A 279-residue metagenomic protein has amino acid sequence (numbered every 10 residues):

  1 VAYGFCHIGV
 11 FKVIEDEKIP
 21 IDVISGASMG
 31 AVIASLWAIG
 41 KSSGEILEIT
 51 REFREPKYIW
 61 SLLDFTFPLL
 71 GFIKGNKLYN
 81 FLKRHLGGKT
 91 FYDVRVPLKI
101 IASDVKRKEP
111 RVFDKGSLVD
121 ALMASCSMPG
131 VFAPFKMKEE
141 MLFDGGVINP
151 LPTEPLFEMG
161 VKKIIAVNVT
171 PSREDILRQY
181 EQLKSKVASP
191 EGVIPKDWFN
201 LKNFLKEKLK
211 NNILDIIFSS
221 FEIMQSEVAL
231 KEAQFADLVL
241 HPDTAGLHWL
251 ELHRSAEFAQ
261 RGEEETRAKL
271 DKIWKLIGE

Functional and structural regions predicted by a protein language model:
V1-I24: Helix-rich "cap/lid" substructures immediately adjacent to catalytic or cofactor-binding pockets
A2, M29, V147: Active-site loop->helix "elbow" adjoining a glycine-rich segment at hydrolase catalytic centers
G9-E17, I39-E45, K115-V119: A glycine- and small-aliphatic-rich helix-loop capping segment at beta-alpha/alpha-beta transitions that lines
P20-I39: Catalytic nucleophile loop
S43-F81, S103-S117, P150-E279: Non-catalytic peripheral regions of patatin-like phospholipases
L86-P97: A short alpha-helix-loop-beta-strand transition element characteristic of N-terminal alpha/beta dinucleotide-binding
G116-S117, M123-K163: ATP/pyrophosphate-binding catalytic subdomain of soluble kinases
